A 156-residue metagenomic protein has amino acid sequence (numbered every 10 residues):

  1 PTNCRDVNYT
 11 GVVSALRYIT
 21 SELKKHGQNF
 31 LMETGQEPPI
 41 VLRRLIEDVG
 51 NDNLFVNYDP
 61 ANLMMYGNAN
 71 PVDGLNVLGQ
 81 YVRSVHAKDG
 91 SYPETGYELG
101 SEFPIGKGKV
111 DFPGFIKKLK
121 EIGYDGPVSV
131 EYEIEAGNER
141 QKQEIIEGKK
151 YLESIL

Functional and structural regions predicted by a protein language model:
P1, K88, E131: Conserved residues at the C-terminal ends of beta-strands
P1-F55: Active-site acidic/histidine proton-transfer and metal-coordination neighborhood in alpha/beta enzyme cores
T10-R17, S21, I40-E47, V72-G79 (+3 more regions): Amphipathic, non-transmembrane alpha-helical secondary structure
Y18-F30, F115-D125, I155-L156: A structural motif corresponding to the C-terminal end of an alpha-helix and its immediate exit/capping segment
F30-M32, L54-Y58, R83-V85, G126-V130: Hydrophobic faces of well-ordered beta-strands that scaffold small-molecule active sites in alpha/beta enzyme cores
T34-G35, A61, Y132-E133: Short strand-turn motif at the edge of the Rossmann-like AdoMet-binding core
N62-D125, I134-Q143: Gly/Pro-rich active-site loop or hairpin
E139-L156: C-terminal helical cap(s) of enzyme catalytic domains, especially alpha/beta-barrels
